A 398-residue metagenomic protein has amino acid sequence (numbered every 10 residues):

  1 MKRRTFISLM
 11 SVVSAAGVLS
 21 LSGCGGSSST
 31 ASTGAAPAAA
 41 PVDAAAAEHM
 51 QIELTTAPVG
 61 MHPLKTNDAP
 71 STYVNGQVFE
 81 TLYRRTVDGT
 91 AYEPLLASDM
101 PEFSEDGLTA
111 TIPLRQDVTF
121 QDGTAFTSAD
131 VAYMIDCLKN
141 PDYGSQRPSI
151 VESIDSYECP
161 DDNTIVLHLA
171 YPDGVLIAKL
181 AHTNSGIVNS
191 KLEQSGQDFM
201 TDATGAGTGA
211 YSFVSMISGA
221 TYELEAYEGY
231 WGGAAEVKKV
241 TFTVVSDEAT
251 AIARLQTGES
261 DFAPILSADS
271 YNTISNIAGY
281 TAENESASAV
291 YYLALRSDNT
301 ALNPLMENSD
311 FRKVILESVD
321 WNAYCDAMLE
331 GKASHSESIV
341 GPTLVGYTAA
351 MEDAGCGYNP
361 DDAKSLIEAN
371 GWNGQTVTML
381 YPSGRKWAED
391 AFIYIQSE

Functional and structural regions predicted by a protein language model:
E53-E105, D136, A206-G207: N-terminal lobe/hinge region of extracytoplasmic solute-binding protein
T86-V87, A181-A234, K239: Gly/Pro-rich hinge or "lid" segments in bacterial periplasmic/extracellular proteins
D99-G144, P160, V166, R254 (+1 more regions): Aromatic- and charge-enriched surface segment that lines or borders ligand/interaction sites
P113, P148-K191: Surface-exposed binding/hinge segments that line and control ligand-binding clefts or catalytic entry sites
S218, E368-E398: Ligand/substrate-recognition segments at binding pockets and active sites
E228-T273: Ligand-site clamp/hinge motif
L302, S334-A369, R385-A388: Structural transition elements
L305-L344, D390-A391: Periplasmic-binding protein-like
